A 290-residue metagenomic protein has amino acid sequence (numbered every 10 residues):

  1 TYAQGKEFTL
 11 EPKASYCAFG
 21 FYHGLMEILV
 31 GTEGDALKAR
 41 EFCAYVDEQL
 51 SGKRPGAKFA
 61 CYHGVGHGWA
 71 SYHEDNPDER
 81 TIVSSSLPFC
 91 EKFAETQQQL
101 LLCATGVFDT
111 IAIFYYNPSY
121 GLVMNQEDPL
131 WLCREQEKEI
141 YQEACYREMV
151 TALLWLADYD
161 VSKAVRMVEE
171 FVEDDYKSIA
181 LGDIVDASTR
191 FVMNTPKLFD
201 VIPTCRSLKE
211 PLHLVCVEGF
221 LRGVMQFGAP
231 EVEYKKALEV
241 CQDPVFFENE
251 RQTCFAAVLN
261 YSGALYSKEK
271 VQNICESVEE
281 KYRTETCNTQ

Functional and structural regions predicted by a protein language model:
T1-Q290: Non-catalytic all-alpha helical scaffold/repeat segments
